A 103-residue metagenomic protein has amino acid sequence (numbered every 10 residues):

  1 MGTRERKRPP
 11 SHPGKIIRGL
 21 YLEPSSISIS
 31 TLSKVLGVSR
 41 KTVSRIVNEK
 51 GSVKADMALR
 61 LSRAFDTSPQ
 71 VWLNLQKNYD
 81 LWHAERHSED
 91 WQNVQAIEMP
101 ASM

Functional and structural regions predicted by a protein language model:
M1-E5, P100-M103: Intrinsically disordered, low-complexity and often Lys/Arg-enriched segments
G2-I27: A short, Lys/Arg-rich alpha-helix, primarily the initiator
K15, S26-I29, N48, R60 (+1 more regions): Recognition helices and adjacent regulatory flanks at domain boundaries
S26-R45: Short alpha-helical DNA-recognition segment
G37, N48, K77: Residue-level detection of the helix-turn-helix DNA-binding "recognition helix"
K50-R63: Short, basic-rich loop-to-helix N-cap that marks the start of a DNA-contacting helix
L73-M103: Short, charged recognition helix plus adjacent turn of helix-turn-helix-like nucleic-acid-binding domains
